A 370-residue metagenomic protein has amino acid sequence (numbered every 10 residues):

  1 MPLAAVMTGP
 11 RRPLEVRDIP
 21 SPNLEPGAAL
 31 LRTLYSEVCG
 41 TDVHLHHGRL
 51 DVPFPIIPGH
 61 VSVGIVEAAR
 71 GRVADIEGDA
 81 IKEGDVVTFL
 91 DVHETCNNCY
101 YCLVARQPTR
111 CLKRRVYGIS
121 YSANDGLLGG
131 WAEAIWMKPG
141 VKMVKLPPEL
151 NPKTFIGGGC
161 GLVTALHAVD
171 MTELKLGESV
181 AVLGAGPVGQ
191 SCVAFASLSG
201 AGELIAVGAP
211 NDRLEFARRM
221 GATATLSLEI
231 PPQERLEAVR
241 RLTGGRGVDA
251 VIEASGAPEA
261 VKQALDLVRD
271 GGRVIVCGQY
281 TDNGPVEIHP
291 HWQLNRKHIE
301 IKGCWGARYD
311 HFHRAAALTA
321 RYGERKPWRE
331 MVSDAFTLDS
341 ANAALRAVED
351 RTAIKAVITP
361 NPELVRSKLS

Functional and structural regions predicted by a protein language model:
P20-S21, P53-G59, S122-L127, A134 (+1 more regions): Short Gly/Pro-enriched turn/cap motifs at secondary-structure boundaries
P22-S36, R49-Y100, P147-P148: Glycine-rich beta-strand-centered segment in the early N-terminal region that forms part of a ligand/cofactor-binding
C39, L90-V144: Cysteine-cluster motifs in flexible loop/terminal segments that predominantly coordinate metals
E133, K145-P231: Mid-domain Rossmann-like dinucleotide-binding core that forms the NAD(H)/NADP(H) cofactor-binding site
M171-L176, V188, L198-S199, N211 (+2 more regions): Glycine-rich cofactor phosphate-binding loops and adjacent beta1-alpha1 units of small-molecule cofactor enzyme domains
A224-I230, S333-S340: Short acidic-hydrophobic, aromatic-tinged amphipathic segments that line or gate anion-handling sites
L236-R241, G245, D282-V332, A343 (+1 more regions): C-terminal substrate-binding/catalytic core of Rossmann-like NAD(P)-dependent dehydrogenases/reductases
